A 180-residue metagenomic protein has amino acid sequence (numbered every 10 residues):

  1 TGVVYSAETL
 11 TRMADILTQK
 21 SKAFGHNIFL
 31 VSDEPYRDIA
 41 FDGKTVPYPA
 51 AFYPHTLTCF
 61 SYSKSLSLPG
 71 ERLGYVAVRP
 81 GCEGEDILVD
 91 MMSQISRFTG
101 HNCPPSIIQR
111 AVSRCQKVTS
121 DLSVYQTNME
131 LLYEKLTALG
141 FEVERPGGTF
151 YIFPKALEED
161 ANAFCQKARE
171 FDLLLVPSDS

Functional and structural regions predicted by a protein language model:
T1-S180: PLP-dependent class I/II
